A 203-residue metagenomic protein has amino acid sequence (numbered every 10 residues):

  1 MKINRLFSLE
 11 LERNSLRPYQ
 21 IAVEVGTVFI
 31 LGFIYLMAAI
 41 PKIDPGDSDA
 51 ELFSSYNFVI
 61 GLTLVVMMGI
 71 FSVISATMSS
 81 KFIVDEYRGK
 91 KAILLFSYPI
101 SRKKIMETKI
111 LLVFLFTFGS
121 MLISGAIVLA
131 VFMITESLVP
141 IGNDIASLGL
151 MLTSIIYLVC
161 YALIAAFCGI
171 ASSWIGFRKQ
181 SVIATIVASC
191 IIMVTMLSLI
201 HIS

Functional and structural regions predicted by a protein language model:
M1-T27, S181: Aromatic- and glycine-rich beta-strand/loop motifs that create alpha-glucan
V23-V28, A184-M196: Central hydrophobic cores of alpha-helical transmembrane segments in multi-pass integral membrane proteins
L31-I43, S48-T77, T108-S173, F177: Secretory targeting signals
A76-L94: Transmembrane helix boundary and interhelical loop/hinge segments in multi-pass membrane proteins
E86, R178-K179: Helix-loop interface residues and adjacent transmembrane-helix termini in multi-pass membrane transporters, primarily
F96-S101: Short helix-to-coil transition segments within interhelical loops that connect adjacent transmembrane helices
I200-I202: Conserved small/polar residues in nucleotide/adenosyl-binding loops
